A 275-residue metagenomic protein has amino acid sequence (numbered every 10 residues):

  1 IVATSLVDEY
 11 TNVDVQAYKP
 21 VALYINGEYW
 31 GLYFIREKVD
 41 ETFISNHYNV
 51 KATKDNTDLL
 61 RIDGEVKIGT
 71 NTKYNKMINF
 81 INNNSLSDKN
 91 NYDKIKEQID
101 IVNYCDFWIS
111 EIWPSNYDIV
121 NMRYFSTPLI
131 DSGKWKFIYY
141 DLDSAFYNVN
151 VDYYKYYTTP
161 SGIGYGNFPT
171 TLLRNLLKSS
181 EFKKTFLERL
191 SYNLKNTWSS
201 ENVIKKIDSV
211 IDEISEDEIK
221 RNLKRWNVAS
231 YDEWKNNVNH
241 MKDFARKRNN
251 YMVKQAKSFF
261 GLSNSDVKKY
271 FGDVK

Functional and structural regions predicted by a protein language model:
I1-T72: Conserved ATP-binding subdomain of kinase catalytic cores across diverse folds
V21-Y24, Y29, Y33, D63-K275: Middle-to-C-terminal accessory/interaction subdomains
